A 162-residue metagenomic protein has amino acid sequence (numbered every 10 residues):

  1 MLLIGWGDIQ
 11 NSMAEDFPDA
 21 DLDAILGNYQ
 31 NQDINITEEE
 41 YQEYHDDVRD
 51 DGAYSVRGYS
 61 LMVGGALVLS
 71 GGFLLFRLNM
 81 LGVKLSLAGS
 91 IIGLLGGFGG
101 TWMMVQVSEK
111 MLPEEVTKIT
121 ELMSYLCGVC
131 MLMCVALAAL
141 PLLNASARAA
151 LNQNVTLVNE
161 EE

Functional and structural regions predicted by a protein language model:
M1-E162: Topology signature of small-to-medium multi-pass alpha-helical membrane proteins
